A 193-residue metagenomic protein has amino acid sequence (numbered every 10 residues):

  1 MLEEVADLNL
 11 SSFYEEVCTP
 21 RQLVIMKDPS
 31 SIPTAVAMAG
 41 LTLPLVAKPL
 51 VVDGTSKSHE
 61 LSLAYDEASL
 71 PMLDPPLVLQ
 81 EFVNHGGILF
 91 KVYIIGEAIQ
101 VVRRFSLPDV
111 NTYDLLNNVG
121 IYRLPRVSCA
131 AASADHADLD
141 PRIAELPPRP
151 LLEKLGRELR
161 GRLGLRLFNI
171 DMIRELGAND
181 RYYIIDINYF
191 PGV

Functional and structural regions predicted by a protein language model:
M1-A130, D135, L146-E153, G192: Active-site nucleotide/adenylate-binding loops and adjacent lid/helix of ATP-dependent enzymes
A144-V193: ATP-dependent carboxylate activation and anion-phosphoryl transfer catalytic cores that bind Mg-ATP to form
